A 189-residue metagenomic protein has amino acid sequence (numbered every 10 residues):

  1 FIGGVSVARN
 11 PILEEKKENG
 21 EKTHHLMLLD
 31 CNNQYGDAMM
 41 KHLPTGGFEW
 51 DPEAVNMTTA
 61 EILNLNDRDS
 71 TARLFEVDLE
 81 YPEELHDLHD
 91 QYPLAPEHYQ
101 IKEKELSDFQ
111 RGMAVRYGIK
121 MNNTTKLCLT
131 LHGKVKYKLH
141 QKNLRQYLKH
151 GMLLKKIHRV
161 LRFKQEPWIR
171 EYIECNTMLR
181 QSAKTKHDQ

Functional and structural regions predicted by a protein language model:
F1-Q189: Conserved acidic
